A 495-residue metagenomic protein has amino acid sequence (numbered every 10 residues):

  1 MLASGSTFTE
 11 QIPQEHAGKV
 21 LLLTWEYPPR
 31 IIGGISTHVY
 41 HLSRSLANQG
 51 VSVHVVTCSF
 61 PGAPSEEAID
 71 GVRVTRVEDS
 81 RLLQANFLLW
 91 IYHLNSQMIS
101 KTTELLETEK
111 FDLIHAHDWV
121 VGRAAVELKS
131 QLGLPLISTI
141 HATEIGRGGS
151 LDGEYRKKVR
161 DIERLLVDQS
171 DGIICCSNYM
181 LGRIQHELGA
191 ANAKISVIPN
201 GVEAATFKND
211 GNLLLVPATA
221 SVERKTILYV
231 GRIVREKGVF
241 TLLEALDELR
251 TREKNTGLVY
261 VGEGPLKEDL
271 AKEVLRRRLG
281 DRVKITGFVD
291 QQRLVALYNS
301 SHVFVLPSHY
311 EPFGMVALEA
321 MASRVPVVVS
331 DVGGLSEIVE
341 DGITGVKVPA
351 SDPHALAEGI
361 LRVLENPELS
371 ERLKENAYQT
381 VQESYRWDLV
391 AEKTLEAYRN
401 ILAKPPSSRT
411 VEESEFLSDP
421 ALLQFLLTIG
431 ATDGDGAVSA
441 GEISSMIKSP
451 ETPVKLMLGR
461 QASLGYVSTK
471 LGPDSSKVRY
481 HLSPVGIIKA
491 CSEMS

Functional and structural regions predicted by a protein language model:
T37, K225-E248, P265-A271, H354: A conserved mid-protein helix/loop that constitutes part of the nucleotide-sugar donor-binding site
Y179, G201: Carbohydrate-associated surface elements
A271-V289: Nucleotide-activated donor-binding/catalytic signature segment of Leloir-type glycosyltransferases, i.e., the conserved
F288-V289, A296-S301: Short alpha-helical donor nucleotide-sugar binding micro-motif in glycosyltransferases
H309: Aromatic "clamp/platform" in nucleotide-sugar-dependent glycosyltransferases that forms part of the donor/acceptor
P326-V329: Short hydrophobic beta-strand element within catalytic cores of glycosyltransferases and related nucleotide-activated
D341-G342, V346-P353, R362-E368: Conserved acidic donor-binding segment of nucleotide-sugar-dependent glycosyltransferases
A355, R362, L369-E383, K393: A short, well-ordered alpha-helix in the C-terminal region of glycosyltransferases
